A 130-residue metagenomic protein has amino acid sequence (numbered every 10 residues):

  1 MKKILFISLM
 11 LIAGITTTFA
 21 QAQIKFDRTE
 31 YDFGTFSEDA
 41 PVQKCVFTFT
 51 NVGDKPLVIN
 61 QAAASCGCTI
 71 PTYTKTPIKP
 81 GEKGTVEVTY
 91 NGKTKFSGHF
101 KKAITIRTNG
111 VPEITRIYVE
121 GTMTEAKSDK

Functional and structural regions predicted by a protein language model:
M1-Q23: Bacterial Sec-dependent N-terminal signal peptides
T17, C45-N51, V88, K102-R107: Buried hydrophobic-core signal for structured, non-transmembrane domains
A20-T48, V52, M123-K130: Beta-sheet-dominated interaction scaffolds and their linkers
Q43-C45, V58, G84, F100 (+1 more regions): Hydrophobic core residues within well-ordered beta-strands of beta-rich domains
V52-K55, T94, G110: Short, acidic/polar linear motifs in exposed loop/turn regions
D54-T85: Surface-exposed binding patches on compact interaction domains or structured appendages
V86-T94: Short, hydrophobic beta-strand segments
F96-E125: Terminal connector regions
